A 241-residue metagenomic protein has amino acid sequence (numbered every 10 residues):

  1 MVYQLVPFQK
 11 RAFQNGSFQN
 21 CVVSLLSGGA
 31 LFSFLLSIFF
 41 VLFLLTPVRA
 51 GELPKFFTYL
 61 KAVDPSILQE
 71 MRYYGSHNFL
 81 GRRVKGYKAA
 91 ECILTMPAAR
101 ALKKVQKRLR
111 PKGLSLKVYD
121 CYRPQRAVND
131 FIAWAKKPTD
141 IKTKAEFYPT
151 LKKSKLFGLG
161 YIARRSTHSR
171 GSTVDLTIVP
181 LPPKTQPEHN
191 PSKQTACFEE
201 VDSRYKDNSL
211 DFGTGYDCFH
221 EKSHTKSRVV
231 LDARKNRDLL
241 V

Functional and structural regions predicted by a protein language model:
G16, G28-G29, G51: Residue-identity detector for glycine
G28-L44: Bacterial N-terminal signal peptides
P47-C121, V128-V241: Extracytoplasmic cell-surface/polysaccharide-interacting catalytic and binding patches
